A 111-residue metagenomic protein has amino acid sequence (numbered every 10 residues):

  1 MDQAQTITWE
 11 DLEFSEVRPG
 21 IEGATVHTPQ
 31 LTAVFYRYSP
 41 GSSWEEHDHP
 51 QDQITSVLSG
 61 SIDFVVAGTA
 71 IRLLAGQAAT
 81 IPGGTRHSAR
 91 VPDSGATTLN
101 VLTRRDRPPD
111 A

Functional and structural regions predicted by a protein language model:
M1-F35, D110-A111: A short, N-terminal "cap"/entry segment at the start of jelly-roll beta-barrel domains of the cupin/DSBH fold
T25-P29, S42, S59, H87: Hydrophobic/basic alpha-helical segments enriched in Actinobacteria
P29, A67-T69, P92: Short strand-coil-strand connectors
T32-H49: Conserved short histidine dyad/triad with adjacent acidic residue
Q51-I62, A67: Glycine- and acidic-residue-biased ligand/ion/polar-headgroup-sensing regions
G68-G83: Short acidic-glycine-tyrosine-enriched beta hairpin
G83-P108: Ligand-binding loop in jelly-roll beta-barrel domains
